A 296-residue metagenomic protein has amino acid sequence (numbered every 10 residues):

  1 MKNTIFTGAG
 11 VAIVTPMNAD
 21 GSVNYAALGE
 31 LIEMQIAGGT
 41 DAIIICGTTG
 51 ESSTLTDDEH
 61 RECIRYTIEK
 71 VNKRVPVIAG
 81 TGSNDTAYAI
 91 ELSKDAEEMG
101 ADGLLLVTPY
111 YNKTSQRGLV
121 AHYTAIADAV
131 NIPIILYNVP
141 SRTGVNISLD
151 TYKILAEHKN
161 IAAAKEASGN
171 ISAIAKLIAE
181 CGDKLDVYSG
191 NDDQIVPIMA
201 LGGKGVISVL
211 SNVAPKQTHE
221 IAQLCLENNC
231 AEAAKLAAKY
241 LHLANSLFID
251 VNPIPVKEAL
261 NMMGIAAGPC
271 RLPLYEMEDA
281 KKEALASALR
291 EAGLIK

Functional and structural regions predicted by a protein language model:
K2-V11, T15-G144: Active-site beta->alpha loop and helix N-cap motifs at the rims of alpha/beta catalytic domains
I5-P16, G38-T40, A200-G203, I207-K296: C-terminal alpha-helical cap/extension of soluble enzyme domains
G10, T49-S52, G82-N84, N146 (+4 more regions): Gly/Ser/Thr-rich beta-alpha loop segments that engage phosphate groups in nucleotides
Y25, G29-I32, L149, K282-L289: Short, amphipathic alpha-helical "lid/cap" segments that border enzyme active or binding sites
L28, H60, I64, A89 (+7 more regions): A general structural signal for well-ordered alpha-helical segments in protein cores
E62, Y66-V71, D95, M99 (+8 more regions): Alpha-helical structural signal in soluble globular domains
D128, R142-F248: Catalytic alpha/beta core domains of metabolic enzymes, predominantly
N138, N160-I161, R271-L272: Glycine-rich phosphate-binding "P-loop"
